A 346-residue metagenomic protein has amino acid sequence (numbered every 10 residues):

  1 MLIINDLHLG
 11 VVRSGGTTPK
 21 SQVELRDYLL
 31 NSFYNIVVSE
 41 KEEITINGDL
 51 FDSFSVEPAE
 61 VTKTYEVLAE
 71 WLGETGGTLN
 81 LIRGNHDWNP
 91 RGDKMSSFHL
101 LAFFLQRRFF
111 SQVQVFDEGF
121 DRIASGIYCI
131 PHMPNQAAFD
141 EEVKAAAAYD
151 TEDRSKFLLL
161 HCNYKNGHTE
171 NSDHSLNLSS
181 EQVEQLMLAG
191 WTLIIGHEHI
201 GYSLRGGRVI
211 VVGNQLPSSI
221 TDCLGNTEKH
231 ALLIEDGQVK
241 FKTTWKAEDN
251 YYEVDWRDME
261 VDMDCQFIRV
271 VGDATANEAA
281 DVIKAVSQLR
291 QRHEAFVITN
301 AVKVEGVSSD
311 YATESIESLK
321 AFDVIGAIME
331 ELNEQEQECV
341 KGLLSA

Functional and structural regions predicted by a protein language model:
M1-K63, V67, E142-R154: N-terminal active-site segment of His-dependent metallophosphoesterases
M1-L2, L9, F120-C129, T151-F157 (+3 more regions): Beta-strand-turn-beta hairpins that frame and shape the catalytic cleft of phosphate-ester-processing enzymes
I4-N5, I44-D49, T78-N85, S111-E118 (+4 more regions): Active-site neighborhood of phospho(di)ester-bond hydrolases with catalytic His/Asp-centered motifs
H8-R13, D52-S55, L81-D93, D121-I123 (+4 more regions): Active-site environment of divalent metal-dependent phosphoester hydrolases
T64, R83, D87-V183, Q215: Conserved catalytic scaffold of divalent metal-dependent phosphoesterases
W71-T75, A148-E152, V183-A189, D262-M263: Short, conserved loop/helix-junction motifs that constitute active-site signature segments in enzyme catalytic cores
N171-Q238: Conserved beta-sheet core of the metallophosphoesterase superfamily
K229, I234-A346: Accessory, non-catalytic peripheral segments of nucleic-acid enzymes
